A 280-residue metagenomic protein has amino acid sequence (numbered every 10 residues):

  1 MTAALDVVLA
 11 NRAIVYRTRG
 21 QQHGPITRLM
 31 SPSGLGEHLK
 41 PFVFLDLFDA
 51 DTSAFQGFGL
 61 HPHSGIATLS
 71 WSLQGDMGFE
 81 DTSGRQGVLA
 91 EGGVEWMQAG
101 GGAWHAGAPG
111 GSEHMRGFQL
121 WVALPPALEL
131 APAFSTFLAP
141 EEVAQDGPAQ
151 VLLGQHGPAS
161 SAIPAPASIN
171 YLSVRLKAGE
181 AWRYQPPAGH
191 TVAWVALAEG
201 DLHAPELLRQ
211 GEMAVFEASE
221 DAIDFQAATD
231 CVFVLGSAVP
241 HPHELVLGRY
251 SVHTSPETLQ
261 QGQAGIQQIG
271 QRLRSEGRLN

Functional and structural regions predicted by a protein language model:
M1-N280: Jelly-roll (double-stranded beta-helix
